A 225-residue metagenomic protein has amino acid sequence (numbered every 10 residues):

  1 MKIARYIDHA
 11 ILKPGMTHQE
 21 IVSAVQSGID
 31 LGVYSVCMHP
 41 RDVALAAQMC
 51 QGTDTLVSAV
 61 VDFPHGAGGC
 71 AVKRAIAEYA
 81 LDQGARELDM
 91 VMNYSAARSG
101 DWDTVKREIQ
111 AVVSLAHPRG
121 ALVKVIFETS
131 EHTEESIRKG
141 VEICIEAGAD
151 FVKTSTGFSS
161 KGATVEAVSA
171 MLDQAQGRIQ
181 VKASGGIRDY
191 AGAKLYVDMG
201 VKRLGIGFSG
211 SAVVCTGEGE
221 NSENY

Functional and structural regions predicted by a protein language model:
M1-D82, R138-K139, I143-E146: Conserved N-terminal beta1-alpha1 strand-loop-helix module at the mouth
M1-S23, S114, S169-Q180, I187-Y225: Alpha/beta catalytic cores of nucleotide-metabolism and tRNA/nucleoside-modifying enzymes
I3-A10, V36-M38, L56-D62, L88-M90 (+4 more regions): Hydrophobic faces of well-ordered beta-strands that scaffold small-molecule active sites in alpha/beta enzyme cores
M16-S23, C37-R41, V72-A75, G100-R107 (+5 more regions): Conserved active-site and cofactor/substrate-binding residues in soluble primary-metabolism enzymes
V25-V33, A121-V123, G148-K153, A175-I179: Short, surface-exposed connector motifs at secondary-structure boundaries
A47, G68-D82, H132-I143, E166-D173 (+2 more regions): Catalytic cores of alpha/beta
A59, F63, D82-A97, E146-G162 (+2 more regions): Glycine-rich phosphate-binding active-site loops on the catalytic face of alpha/beta enzymes
A77, E87-A149: Conserved anion-binding
